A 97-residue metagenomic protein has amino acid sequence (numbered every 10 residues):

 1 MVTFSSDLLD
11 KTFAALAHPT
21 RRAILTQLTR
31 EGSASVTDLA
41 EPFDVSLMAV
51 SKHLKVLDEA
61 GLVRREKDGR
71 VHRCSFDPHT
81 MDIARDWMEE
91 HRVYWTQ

Functional and structural regions predicted by a protein language model:
V2, D7-S46, V71-D86: N-terminal helix-turn-helix DNA-binding core of bacterial DNA-binding proteins
E41, K52, E59: Alpha-helical residues within the helix-turn-helix
A49: Conserved H-loop
D58-G69, R73-S75: Beta-hairpin "wing" of winged helix-turn-helix
I83-Q97: Short, solvent-exposed amphipathic helices
